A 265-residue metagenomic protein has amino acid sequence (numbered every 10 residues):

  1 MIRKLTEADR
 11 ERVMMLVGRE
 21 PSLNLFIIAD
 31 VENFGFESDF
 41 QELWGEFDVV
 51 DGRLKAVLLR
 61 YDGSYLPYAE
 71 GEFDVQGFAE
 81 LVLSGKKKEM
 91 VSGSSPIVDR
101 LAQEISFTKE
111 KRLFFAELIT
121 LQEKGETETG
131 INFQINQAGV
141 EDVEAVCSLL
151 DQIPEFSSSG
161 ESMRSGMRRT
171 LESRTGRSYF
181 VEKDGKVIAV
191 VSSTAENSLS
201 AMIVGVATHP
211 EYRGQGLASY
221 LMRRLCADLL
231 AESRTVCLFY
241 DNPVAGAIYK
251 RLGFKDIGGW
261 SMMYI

Functional and structural regions predicted by a protein language model:
M1-F26, T120-G160: Short amphipathic alpha-helix that is part of the acyltransferase structural core
M1-L5, M15, P21, A29-S84 (+1 more regions): Conserved donor-binding loop and adjoining core beta-sheet/short helix segment in diverse acyl/aminoacyl transferases
E32, R60-Y61, S162-D184, I188-A207: A conserved beta-strand-loop-helix scaffold within acyl/acetyltransferase catalytic domains
L43-V49, S178-E182, C237: Cytosolic beta-strand hydrophobic patch enriched in CBS
Y61-I131, M263-I265: Acyl-donor-binding surface of acyltransferase catalytic domains
F73-A79, V204-T208, G214-A231, A247 (+1 more regions): Conserved acetyl-CoA-binding loop-helix of GNAT-fold acetyltransferases
K86-S94, L229-D241: Conserved GNAT acetyl-CoA-binding A-motif
P96-E110, S219, N242-G259: Conserved active-site alpha-helix within GNAT-family acetyltransferase domains
